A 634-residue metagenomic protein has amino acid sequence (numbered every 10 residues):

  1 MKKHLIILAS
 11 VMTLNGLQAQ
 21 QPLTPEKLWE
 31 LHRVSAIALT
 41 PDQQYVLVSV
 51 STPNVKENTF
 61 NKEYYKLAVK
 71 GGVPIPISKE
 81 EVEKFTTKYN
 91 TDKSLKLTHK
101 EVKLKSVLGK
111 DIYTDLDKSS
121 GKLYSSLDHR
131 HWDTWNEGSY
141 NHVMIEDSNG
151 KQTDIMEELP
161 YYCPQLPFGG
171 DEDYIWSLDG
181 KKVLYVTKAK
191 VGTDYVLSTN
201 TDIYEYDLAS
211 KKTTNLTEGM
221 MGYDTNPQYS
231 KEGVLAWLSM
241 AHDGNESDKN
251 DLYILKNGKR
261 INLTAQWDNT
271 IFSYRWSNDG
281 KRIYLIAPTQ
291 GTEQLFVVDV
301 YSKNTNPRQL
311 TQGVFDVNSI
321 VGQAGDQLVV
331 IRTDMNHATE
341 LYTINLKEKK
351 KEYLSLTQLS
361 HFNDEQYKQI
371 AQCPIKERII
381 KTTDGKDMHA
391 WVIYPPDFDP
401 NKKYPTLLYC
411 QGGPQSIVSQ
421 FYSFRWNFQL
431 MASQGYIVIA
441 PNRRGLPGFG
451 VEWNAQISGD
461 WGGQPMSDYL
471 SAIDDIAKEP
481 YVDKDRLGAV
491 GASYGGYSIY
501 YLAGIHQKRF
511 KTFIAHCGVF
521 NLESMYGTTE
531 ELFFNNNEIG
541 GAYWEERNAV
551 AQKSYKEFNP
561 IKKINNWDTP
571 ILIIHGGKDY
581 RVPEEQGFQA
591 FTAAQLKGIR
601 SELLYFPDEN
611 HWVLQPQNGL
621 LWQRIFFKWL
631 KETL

Functional and structural regions predicted by a protein language model:
E26-F60: Beta-strand-rich domains and repeat architectures in extracellular enzymes and scaffolds, especially beta-propellers
I37-A38, L116-S125, H129-T153, E172-I175 (+6 more regions): Non-catalytic accessory segments flanking enzyme active sites
P41-D42, T91-D92, L178-D179, S230-E232 (+2 more regions): Residue-level detector of Asp-centered blade-edge/turn motifs that repeat once per structural unit in beta-propeller
Q43-V46, S94-K96, V183, L235-A236 (+2 more regions): Hydrophobic beta-strand positions that form the internal "hydrophobic ladder" of WD40/Gbeta-like beta-propeller blades
V50-E63, E80-E83, H99-H142, E158-G170 (+9 more regions): A flexible loop/linker signature enriched in serine peptidases of the S9 family
A68-G72, D147-G150, D207-K211, K256-K259 (+2 more regions): Short loop/turn segments that connect beta-strands within beta-propeller blades
H361-D485, A492-S493, G527, E531: Cap/lid segment of the alpha/beta-hydrolase catalytic domain
A432, A440-L634: Active-site-proximal cap/loop segments of hydrolase catalytic domains
